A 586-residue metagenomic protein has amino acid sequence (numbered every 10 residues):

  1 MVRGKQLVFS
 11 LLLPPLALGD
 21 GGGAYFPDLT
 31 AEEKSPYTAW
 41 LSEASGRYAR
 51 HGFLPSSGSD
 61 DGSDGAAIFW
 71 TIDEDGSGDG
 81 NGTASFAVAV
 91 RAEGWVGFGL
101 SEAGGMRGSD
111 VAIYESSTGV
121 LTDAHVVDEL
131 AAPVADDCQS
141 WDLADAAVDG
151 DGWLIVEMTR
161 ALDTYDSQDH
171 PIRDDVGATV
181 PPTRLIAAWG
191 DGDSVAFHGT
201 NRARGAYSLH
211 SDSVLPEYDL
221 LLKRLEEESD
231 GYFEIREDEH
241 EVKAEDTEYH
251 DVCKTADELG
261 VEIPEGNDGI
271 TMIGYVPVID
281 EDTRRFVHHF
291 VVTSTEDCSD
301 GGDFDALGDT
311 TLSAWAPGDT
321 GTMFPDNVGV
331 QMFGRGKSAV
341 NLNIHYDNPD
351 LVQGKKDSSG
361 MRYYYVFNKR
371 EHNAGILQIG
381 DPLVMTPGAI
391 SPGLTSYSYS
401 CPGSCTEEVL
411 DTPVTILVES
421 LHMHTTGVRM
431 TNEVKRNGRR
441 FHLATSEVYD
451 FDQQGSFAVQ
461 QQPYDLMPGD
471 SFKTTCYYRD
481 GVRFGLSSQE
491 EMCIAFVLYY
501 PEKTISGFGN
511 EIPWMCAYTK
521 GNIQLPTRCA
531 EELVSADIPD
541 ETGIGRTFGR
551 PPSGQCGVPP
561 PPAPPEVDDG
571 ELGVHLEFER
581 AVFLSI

Functional and structural regions predicted by a protein language model:
M1-R3, L584-I586: A positional/structural detector of protein chain ends, strongest at the extreme C-terminus and weakly at the extreme
R3-G19: Cleavable N-terminal signal peptides of Sec/SRP-targeted secreted and luminal proteins
Q6-L7, S85, R184, Y275 (+2 more regions): Beta-sheet entry/capping signal
S10, E129, V134-D137, T293 (+1 more regions): Alpha-helical and His/Cys-centered functional microenvironments
P14-L16, Y165, D347, R479: Generic recognition of well-structured, leucine-rich alpha-helical segments and adjacent helix-turn regions within
D20-L225, D305-A316: Extracellular-facing/secreted segment signature in eukaryotic proteins
L221-F583: Beta-strand-centric surfaces of beta-sandwich/beta-rich domains
